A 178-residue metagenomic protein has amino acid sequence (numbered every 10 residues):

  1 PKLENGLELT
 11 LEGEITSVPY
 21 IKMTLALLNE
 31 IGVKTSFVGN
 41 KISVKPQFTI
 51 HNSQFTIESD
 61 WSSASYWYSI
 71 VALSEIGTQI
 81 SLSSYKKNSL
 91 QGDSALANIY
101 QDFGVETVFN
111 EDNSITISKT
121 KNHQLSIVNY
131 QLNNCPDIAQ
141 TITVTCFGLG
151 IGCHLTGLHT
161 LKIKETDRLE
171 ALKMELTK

Functional and structural regions predicted by a protein language model:
P1-K178: Short, structured segments at the rim of ligand-binding sites
